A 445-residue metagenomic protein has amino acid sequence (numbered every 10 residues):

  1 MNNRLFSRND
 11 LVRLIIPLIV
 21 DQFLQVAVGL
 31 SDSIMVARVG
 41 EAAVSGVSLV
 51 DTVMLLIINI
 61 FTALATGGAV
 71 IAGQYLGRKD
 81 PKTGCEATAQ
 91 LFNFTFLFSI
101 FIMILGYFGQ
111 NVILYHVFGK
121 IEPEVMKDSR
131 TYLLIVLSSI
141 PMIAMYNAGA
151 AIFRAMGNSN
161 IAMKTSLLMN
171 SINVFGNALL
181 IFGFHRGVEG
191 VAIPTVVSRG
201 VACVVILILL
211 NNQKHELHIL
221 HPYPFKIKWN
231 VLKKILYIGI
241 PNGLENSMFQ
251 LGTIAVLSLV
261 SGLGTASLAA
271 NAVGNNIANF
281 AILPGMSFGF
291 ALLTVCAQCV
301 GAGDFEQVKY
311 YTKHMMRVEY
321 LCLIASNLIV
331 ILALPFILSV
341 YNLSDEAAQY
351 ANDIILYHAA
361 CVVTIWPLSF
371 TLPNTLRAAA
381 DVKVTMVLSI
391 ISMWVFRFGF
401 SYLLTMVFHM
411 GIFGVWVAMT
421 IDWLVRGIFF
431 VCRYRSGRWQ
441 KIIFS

Functional and structural regions predicted by a protein language model:
M1-L18, A72-S139, G183-I240, C296-V362 (+1 more regions): Short alpha-helical transmembrane segments in multi-pass integral membrane proteins
N2-I34, R38-V39, L55-G67, S99-M103 (+4 more regions): N-terminal transmembrane alpha-helices
R13, V36-L55, A87, P123-T131 (+6 more regions): Interfacial/gating helices of multi-pass transporter permease domains
R13-D32, I135, M169, S198-A202 (+3 more regions): Transmembrane helical elements of multi-pass membrane transporters/channels
F23, A27-S45, L114-P123, L179-R186 (+4 more regions): Helix-terminus/linker motif at the lipid-water interface of multi-pass membrane proteins
V44-I104, I143-A162, L257, L268-L334 (+1 more regions): Small-residue-rich hydrophobic transmembrane alpha-helices
L56-N59, N173-A178, C203-L207, F280-L283 (+3 more regions): Hydrophobic transmembrane alpha-helices of multi-pass small-molecule transporters
A65, I135-R154, A162-N170, V191-I206 (+5 more regions): Short runs within selected transmembrane alpha-helices of multi-pass transporters and secretion channels
